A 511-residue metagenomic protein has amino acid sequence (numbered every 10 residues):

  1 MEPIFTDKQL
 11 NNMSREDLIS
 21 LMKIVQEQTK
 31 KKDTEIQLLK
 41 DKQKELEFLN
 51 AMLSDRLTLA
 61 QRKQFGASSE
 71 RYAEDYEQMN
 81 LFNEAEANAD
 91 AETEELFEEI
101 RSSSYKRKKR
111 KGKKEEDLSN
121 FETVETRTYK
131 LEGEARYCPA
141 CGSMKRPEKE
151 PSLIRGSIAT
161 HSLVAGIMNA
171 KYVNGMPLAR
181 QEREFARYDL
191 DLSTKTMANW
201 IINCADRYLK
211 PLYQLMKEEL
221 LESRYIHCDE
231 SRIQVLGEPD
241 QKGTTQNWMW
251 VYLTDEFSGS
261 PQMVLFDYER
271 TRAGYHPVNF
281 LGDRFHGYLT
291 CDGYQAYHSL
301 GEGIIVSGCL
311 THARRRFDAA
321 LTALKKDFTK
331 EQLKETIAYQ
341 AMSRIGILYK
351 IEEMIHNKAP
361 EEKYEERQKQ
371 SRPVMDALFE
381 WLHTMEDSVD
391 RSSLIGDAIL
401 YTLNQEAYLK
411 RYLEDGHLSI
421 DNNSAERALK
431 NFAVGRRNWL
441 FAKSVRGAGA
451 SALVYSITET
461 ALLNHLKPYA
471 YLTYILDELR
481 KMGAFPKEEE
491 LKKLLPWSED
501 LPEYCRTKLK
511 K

Functional and structural regions predicted by a protein language model:
M1-I154, I158, H227-C228, C291 (+2 more regions): Short, flexible loop/hinge motifs at secondary-structure junctions
M1-P3, K30, A140, M144-K511: Catalytic center-proximal scaffold of phosphoryl-transfer enzymes
